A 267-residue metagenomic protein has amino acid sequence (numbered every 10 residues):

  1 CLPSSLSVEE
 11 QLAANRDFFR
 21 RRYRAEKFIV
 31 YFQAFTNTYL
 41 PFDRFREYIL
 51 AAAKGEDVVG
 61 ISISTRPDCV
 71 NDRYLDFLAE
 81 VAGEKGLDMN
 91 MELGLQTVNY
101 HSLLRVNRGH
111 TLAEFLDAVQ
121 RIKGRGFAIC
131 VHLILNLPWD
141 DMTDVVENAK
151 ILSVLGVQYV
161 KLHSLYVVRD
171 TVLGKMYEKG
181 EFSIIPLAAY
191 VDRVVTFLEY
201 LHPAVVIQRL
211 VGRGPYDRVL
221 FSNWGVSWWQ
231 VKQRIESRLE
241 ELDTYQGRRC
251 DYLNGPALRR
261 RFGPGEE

Functional and structural regions predicted by a protein language model:
C1-N15, F19-F42, D57-V70, L87-E114 (+1 more regions): Core AdoMet radical
S7, L40, R44, V106-E114 (+3 more regions): Alpha-helix N-cap and loop-to-helix initiation/capping positions
F19-Y23, I49-E56, D76-D88, Q120-G124: Acidic (Asp/Glu)-rich catalytic clusters
T36-L40, P67-V70, N136-D141, V168 (+1 more regions): Short, small-residue-enriched loops and turns at beta-alpha junctions that line or gate enzyme active sites
F42-L50, N71-A82, L103, V145: Distinct, well-ordered alpha-helical segments
A52-V58, E147-K161, K232-Q246: Structural recognition of alpha->loop->beta junctions
A113-V172, A188-V211: Conserved C-terminal portion of the radical SAM core fold that forms the substrate/S-adenosylmethionine-binding
Y159, V167-E267: Auxiliary Fe-S-binding modules of radical SAM enzymes
